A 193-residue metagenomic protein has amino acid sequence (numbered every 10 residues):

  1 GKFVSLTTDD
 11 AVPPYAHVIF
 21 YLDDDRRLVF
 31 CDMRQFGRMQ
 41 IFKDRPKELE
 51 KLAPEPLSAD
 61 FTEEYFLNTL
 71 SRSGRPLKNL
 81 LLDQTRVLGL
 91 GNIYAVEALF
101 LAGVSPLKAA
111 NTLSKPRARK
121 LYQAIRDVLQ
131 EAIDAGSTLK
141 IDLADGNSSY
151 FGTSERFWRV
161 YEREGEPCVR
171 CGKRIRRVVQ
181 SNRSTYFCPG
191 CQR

Functional and structural regions predicted by a protein language model:
G1-R193: Structured catalytic/nucleic-acid-binding cores of DNA maintenance enzymes
